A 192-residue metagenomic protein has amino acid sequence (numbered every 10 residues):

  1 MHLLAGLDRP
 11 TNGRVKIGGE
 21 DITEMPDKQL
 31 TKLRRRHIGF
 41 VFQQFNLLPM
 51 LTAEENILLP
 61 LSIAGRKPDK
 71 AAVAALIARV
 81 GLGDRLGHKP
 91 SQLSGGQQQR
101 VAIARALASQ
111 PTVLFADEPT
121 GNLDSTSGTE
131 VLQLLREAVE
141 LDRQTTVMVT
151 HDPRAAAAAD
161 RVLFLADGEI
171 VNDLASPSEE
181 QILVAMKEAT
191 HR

Functional and structural regions predicted by a protein language model:
M1-A159, L165: ABC family nucleotide-binding domain
E169-R192: Conserved beta-strand-loop-alpha-helix hinge in the C-terminal portion of ABC ATPase nucleotide-binding domains
